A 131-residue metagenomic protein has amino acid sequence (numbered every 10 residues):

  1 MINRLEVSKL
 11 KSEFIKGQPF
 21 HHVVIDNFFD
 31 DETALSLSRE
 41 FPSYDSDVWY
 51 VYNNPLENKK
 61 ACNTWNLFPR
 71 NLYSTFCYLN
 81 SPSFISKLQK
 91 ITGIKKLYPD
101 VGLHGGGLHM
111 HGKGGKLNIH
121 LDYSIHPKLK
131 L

Functional and structural regions predicted by a protein language model:
M1-L131: Fe(II)/2-oxoglutarate oxygenase catalytic core
